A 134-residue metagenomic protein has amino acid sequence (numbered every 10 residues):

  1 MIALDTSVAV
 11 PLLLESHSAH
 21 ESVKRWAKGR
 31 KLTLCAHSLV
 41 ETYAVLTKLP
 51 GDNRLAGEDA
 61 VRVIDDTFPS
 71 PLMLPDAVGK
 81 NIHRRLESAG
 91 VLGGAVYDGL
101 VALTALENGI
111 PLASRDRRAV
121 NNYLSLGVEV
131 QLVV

Functional and structural regions predicted by a protein language model:
M1-L34, L49-D59: Short, well-structured N-terminal submotif of metal-dependent ribonuclease cores
L4-D5, C35, G94-A95, D116 (+1 more regions): Histidine- and aromatic-rich ligand-binding microenvironments
A9, L39, A119-V120: A generic structural signal for short hydrophobic patches within well-formed alpha-helices
L34-H37, L100: Aromatic- and histidine-enriched alpha-helix N-cap/loop-to-helix transition segments that scaffold the rims
Y43-M73, K80-S88: Active-site-proximal, substrate-binding regions of enzyme catalytic domains and RNA-binding/basic surfaces
S70-R118: Active-site neighborhoods of divalent-metal-dependent phosphate/nucleic-acid chemistry enzymes
V120-L126: Short loop/helix-cap segments at secondary-structure boundaries that form the rim of catalytic
